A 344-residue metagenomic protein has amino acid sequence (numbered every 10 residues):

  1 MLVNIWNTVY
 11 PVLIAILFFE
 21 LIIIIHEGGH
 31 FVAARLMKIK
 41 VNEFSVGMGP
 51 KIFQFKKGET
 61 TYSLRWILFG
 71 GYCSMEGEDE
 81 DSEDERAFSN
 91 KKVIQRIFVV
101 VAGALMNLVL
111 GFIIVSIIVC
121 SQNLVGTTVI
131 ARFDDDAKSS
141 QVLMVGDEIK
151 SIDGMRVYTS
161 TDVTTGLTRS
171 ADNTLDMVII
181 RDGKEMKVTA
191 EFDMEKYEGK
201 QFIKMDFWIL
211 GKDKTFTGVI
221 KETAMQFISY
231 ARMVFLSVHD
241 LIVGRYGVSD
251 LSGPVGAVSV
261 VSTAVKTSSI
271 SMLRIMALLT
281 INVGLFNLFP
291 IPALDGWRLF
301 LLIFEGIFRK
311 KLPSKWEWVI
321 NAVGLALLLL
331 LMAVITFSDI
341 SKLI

Functional and structural regions predicted by a protein language model:
L2-Y10, E78-I94, A102, M106-L251: PDZ peptide-recognition modules
I5, F44-S45, S63-Y72, I97 (+9 more regions): Hydrophobic alpha-helical segments of integral membrane proteins, encompassing both true transmembrane helices
N7-E83, F286-F308: Small-residue-rich helix-interface/hinge motifs
N7-T8, K266-I275: Membrane-interfacial loop-to-helix junctions in multi-pass transporters
F19-I23, S74, N107, G111 (+2 more regions): Alpha-helical transmembrane segments of multi-pass membrane proteins
F53-K56, A131-D135, L302-V319: Membrane interface segments of multi-pass transport proteins and intramembrane proteases
D240-G244, T280-L294: Transmembrane alpha-helix interface/packing and boundary motifs in multi-pass membrane proteins, characterized by
A333-I344: Juxtamembrane boundary at the C-terminal end of a transmembrane helix
